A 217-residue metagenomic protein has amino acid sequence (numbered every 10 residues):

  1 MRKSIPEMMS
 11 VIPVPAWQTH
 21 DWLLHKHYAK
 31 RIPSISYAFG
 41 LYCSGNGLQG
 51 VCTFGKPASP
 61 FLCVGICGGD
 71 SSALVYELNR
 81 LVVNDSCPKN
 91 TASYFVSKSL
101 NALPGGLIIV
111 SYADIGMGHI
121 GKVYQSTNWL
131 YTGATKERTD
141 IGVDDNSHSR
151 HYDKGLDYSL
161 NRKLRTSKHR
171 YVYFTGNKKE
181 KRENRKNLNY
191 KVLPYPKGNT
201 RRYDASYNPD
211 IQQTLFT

Functional and structural regions predicted by a protein language model:
M1-S34: Short amphipathic alpha-helix that is part of the acyltransferase structural core
S10-V14, G55-K163, Y173: Acyl-donor binding region in acyl/amide transferases
L23, S36-K56: Conserved beta-hairpin
S36-A38, S126, K168-R170: Extracellular structured ligand-interaction cores
Y158-R185: A conserved mid-domain beta-alpha-beta active-site/ligand-binding segment of alpha/beta enzyme cores
E183-T217: Short, cationic low-complexity segments
